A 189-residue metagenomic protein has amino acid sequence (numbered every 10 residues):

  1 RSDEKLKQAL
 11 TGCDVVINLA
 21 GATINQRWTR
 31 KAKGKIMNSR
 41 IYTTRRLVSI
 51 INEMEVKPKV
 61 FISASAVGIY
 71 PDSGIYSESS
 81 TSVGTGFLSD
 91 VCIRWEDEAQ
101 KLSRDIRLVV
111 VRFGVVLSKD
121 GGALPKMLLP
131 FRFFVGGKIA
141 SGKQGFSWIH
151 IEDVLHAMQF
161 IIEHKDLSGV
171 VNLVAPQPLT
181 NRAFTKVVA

Functional and structural regions predicted by a protein language model:
R1-T43: NAD(P)H-binding glycine-rich loop region in Rossmannoid oxidoreductase-like domains and their noncatalytic homologs
C13, M158-I162, V188: Hydrophobic "lid"/C-terminal helical patch of Rossmann-like NAD(P)-dependent dehydrogenase/epimerase domains
L19-A20, F61-V67, V111-F113: SDR active-site strand-loop-helix element
N38, Y42, S73-V110: Catalytic helix-loop patch of NAD(P)-dependent Rossmann-fold dehydrogenases
R45-G86: Conserved Rossmann-fold NAD(P)-dependent oxidoreductase catalytic core, especially the SDR/UDP-sugar
G86-S89, Q100-V110, G114-F146, I151: NAD(P)-dependent short-chain dehydrogenase/reductase
H164-A189: Mid/C-terminal beta-alpha module of Rossmann-like enzyme folds, strongest in SDR-family dehydrogenases/epimerases
